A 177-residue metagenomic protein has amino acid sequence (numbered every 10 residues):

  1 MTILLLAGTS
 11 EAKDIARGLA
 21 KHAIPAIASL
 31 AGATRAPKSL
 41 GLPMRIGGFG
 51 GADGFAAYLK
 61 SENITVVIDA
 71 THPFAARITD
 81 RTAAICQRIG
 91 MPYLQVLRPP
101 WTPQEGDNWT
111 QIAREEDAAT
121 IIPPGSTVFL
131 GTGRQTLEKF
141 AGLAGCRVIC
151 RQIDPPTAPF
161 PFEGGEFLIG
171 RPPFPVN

Functional and structural regions predicted by a protein language model:
I3-G32: N-terminal basic/disordered segments at the start of proteins
I27-G50, Q104-N108, A158-E166: N-terminal beta-loop-helix "entrance" segment that forms/cooperates in small-molecule cofactor or anionic ligand
A28-A36, V96-T102, E115-E116, R134-T136 (+1 more regions): Short, polar loop motifs at secondary-structure junctions
L42-L59, L168-N177: Glycine-rich, highly charged phosphate/nucleotide-binding loops
A56-E116: Glycine/small-residue-rich loop that forms an oxyanion/phosphate-binding "nest" at active or ligand-binding sites
D107-I122, T132, I169, P173-V176: Active-site glycine-rich loop that binds ribose-phosphate moieties when present
E116-I149: Internal active-site segments that recognize and position negatively charged phosphoryl groups and nucleotide moieties
F140-P173: Histidine/lysine/aspartate-rich catalytic loop segments that bind and position anionic ligands
